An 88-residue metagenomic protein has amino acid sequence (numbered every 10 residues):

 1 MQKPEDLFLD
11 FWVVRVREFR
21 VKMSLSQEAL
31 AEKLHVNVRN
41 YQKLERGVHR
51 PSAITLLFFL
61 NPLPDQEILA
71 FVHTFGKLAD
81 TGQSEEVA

Functional and structural regions predicted by a protein language model:
M1-K22: A short, Lys/Arg-rich alpha-helix, primarily the initiator
D6, L69-A88: Short, charged recognition helix plus adjacent turn of helix-turn-helix-like nucleic-acid-binding domains
V16, Q27, A53-L56: Helix-turn-helix DNA-binding elements, focusing on the entry/boundary residues of the two helices that contact DNA
R20, A31, L60: The alpha-helix within a helix-turn-helix
M23-K43: Short alpha-helical DNA-recognition segment
R46: Short, conserved catalytic or interaction motifs in soluble domains
S52-H73: DNA major-groove recognition helix of helix-turn-helix/homeodomain DNA-binding modules
